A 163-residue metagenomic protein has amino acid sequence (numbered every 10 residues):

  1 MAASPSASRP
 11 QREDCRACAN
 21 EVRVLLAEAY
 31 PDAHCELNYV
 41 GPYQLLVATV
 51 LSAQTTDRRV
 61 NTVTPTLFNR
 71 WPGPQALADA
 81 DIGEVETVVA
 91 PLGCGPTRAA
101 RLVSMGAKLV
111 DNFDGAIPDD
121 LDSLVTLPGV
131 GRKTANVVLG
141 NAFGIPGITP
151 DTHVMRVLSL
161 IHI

Functional and structural regions predicted by a protein language model:
A2-S6: Intrinsically disordered, low-complexity and often Lys/Arg-enriched segments
A7-I161: Catalytic cores of DNA base-excision repair glycosylases
